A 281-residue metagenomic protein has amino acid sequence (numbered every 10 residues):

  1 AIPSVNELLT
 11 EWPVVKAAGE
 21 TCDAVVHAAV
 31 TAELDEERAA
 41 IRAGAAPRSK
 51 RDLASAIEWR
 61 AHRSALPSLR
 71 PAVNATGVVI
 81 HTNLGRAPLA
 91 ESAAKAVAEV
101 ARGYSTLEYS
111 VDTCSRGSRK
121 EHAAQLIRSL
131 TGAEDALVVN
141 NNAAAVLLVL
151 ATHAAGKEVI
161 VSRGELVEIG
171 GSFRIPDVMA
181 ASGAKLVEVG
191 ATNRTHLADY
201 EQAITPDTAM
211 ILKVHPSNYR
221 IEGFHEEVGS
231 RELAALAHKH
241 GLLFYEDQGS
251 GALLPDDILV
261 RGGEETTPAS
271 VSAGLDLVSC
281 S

Functional and structural regions predicted by a protein language model:
A1-S64: Long amphipathic alpha-helical segments
V30-T31, D35, A75-T76, R86-D112: Glycine-rich phosphate-binding segment of PLP-dependent enzymes
A43-L89, A93-V97: Long amphipathic N-terminal alpha/beta scaffold segment
S64-A75, Y104-C114, D135-A136: Short, flexible active-site-proximal loops enriched in glycine and acidic residues
V79-N83, S110, I160-S162: Short glycine-rich or small-residue beta-strand-to-loop segments that form or flank ligand, phosphate, metal/Fe-S
C114-S281: Conserved PLP-enzyme active-site core in the AAT-like
